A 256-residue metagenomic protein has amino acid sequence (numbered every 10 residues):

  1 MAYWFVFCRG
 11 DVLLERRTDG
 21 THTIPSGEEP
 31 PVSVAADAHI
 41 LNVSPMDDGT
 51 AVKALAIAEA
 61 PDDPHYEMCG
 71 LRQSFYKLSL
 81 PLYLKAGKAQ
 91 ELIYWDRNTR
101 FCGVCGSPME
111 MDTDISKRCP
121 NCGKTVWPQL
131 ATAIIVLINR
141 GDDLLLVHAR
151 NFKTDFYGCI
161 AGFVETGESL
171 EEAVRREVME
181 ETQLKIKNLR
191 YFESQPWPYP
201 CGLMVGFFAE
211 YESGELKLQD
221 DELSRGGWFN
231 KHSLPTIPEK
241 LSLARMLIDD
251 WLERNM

Functional and structural regions predicted by a protein language model:
M1-T99, K153-Y157, Q219-M256: Nudix hydrolase/Nudix homology domain
C8, V12-E15, T113-C159, K185-I186 (+1 more regions): N-terminal strand-loop-strand
L55, Q195-L218: Active-site-adjacent beta-strand/loop module that shapes the phosphate/pyrophosphate-binding cleft
A86-I134: Acidic, metal-coordinating catalytic segment for phosphate/diphosphate chemistry, firing primarily on the Nudix
M109, V164, I186, Y211 (+2 more regions): Hydrophobic pocket-lining residues within nucleotide cofactor-binding pockets
I134, L203-V205, S224: Change "...and in nucleic-acid phosphodiester-cleaving endonucleases..." to "...and in nucleic-acid processing enzymes
H148-A149, A161, R190-Q195, D220 (+1 more regions): Active-site proximal loops enriched in glycine and acidic residues that flank catalytic Cys/His/Asp and coordinate
G158-E193, F207, E215: The catalytic Nudix box helix
